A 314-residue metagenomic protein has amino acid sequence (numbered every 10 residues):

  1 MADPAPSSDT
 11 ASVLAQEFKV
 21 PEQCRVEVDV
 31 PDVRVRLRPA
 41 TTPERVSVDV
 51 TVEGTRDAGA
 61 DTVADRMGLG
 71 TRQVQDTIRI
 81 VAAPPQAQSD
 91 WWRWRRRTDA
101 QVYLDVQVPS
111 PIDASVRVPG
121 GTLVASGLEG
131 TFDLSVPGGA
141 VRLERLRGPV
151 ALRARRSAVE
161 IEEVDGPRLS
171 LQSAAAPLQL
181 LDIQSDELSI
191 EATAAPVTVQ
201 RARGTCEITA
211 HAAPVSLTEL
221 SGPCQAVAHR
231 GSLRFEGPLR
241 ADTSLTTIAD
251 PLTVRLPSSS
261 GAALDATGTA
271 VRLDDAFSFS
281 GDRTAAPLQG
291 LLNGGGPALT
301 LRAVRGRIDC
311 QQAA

Functional and structural regions predicted by a protein language model:
M1-A314: Intrinsically disordered, low-complexity terminal regions
